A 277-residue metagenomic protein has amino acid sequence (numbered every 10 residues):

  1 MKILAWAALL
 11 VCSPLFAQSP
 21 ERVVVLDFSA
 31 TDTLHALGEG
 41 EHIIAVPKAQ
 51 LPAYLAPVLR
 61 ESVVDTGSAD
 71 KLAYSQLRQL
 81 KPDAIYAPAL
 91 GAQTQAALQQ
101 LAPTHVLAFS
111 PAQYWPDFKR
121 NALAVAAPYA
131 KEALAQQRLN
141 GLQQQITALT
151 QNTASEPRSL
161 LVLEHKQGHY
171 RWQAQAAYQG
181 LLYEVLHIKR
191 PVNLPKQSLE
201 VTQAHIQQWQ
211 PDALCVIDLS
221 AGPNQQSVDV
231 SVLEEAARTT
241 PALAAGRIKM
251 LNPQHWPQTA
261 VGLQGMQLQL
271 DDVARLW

Functional and structural regions predicted by a protein language model:
M1-L9, P111: Sec-dependent signal peptide recognition, specifically the positively charged N-region followed immediately by
C12-P14: N-terminal signal peptide c-region/cleavage motif recognized by signal peptidases
E21-L37, L134-H187: Basic- and aromatic-lined ligand-binding clefts that recognize polyanionic substrates
E21-R22, L26, P116-D117, I217-W277: Structured C-terminal subdomain patch of bacterial secreted/periplasmic proteins
R22-Q79, L90: A short, structured surface patch at a secondary-structure boundary
A49-Y54, R171-L199: Alpha-helical, coiled-coil/dimerization segments enriched in small aliphatic residues
Y74, K81-A87, P103, I206 (+1 more regions): Proline-aspartate-enriched helix->loop->beta-strand connector
A108-A124, R158-G180, G222-Q225: Extracytoplasmic ligand-binding site segments that recognize negatively charged/polar headgroups
